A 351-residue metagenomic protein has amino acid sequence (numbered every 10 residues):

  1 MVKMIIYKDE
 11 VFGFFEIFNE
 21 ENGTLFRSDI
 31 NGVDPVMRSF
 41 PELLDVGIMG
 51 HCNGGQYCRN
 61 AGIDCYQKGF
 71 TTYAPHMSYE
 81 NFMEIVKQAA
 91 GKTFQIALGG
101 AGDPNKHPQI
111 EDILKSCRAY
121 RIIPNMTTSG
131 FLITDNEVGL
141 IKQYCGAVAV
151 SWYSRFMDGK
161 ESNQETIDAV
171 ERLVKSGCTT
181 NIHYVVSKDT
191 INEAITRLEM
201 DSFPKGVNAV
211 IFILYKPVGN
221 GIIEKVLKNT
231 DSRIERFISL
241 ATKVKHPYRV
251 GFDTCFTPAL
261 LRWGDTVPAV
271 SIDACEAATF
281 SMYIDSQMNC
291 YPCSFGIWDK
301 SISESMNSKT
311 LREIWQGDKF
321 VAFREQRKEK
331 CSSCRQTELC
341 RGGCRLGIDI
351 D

Functional and structural regions predicted by a protein language model:
M1-D45, N60-A61: Flexible, acidic/Gly-rich N-terminal and inter-domain linker regions that tether and position cofactor-handling modules
P35-E80: Canonical Radical SAM [4Fe-4S] cluster-binding loop centered on the CxxxCxxC motif and its immediate flanking residues
C52-C65, V321, E325-D351: Cysteine-cluster motifs in flexible loop/terminal segments that predominantly coordinate metals
Y79-A101, K106-P217: Radical SAM/AdoMet-radical enzyme domain recognition
T230-D265, N289-R341: C-terminal accessory region of radical SAM enzymes
G264-D273: Short, surface-exposed loop/helix-turn segments at secondary-structure junctions that function as lids/hinges flanking
C275-T279: Short, small/polar residue-rich loop motifs at catalytic or cofactor-binding pockets
I284-D285: Short, acidic, Ser/Thr-enriched surface-loop or helix-capping motifs
